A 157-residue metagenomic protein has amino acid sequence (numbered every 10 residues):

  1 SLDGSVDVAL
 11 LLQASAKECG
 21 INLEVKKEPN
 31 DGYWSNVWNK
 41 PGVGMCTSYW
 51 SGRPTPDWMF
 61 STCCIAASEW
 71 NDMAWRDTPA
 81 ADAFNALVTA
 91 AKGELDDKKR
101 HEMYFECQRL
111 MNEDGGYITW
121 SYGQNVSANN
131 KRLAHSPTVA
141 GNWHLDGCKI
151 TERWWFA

Functional and structural regions predicted by a protein language model:
S1, L23-P29: Short beta-strand-to-loop elements that line the ligand-binding cleft of bilobed periplasmic-binding protein-like
D3-A14, E18, Y33-A157: Detector for C-terminal structural segments
